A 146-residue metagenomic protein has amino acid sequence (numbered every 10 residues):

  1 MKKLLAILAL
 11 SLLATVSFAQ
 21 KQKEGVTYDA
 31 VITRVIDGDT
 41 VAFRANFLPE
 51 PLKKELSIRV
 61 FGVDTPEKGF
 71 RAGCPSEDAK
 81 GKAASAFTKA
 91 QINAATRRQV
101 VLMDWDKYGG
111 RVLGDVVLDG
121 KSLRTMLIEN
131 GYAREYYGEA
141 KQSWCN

Functional and structural regions predicted by a protein language model:
K2, S11, T15-N146: Small beta-barrel nucleic-acid-binding modules, primarily SNase/OB-fold domains and secondarily Tudor-like barrels
